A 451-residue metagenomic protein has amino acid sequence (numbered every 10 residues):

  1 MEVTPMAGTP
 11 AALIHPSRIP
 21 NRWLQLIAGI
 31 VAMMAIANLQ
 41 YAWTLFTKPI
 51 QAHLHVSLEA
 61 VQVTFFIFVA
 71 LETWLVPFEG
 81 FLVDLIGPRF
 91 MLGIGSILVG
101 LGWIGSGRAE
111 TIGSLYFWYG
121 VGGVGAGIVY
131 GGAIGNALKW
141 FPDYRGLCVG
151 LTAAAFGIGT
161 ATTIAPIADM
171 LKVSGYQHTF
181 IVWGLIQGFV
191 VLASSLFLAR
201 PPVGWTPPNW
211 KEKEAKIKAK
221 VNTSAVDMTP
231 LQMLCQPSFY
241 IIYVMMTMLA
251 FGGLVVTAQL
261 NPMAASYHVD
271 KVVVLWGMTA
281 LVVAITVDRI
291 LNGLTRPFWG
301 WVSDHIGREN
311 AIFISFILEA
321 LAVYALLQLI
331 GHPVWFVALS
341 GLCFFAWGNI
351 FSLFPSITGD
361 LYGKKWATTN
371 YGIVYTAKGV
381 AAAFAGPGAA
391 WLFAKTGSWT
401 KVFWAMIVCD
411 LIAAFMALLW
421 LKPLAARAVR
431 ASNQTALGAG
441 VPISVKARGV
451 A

Functional and structural regions predicted by a protein language model:
Y41, V69-P77, A161, R289-P297 (+2 more regions): Residue-level signature of mid-helix packing/kink "hotspots" within the transmembrane helices of 12-pass Major
W43-K48, L231-W299, A385: Extracytoplasmic gate region of multi-pass secondary transporters
I50, I128-F141, V149, N349-Y362: Intracellular juxtamembrane helix-capping segments at the cytosolic ends of symmetry-related transmembrane helices
I50-Q51, L82-V83, T162, P166-S174 (+3 more regions): Interfacial helix-cap and linker-helix signal at transmembrane-aqueous boundaries of multi-pass secondary transporters
W74-I112, S303-E309: Conserved MFS/SLC helix-loop-helix module at the cytosolic interface between two early adjacent transmembrane helices
G102, G113-V121, V334-L342: Paired small-residue
F156-V203: Helix-loop-helix hairpin linking two adjacent transmembrane segments in secondary transporters
T279-I357: C-terminal transmembrane helical hairpin of 12-TM major facilitator-type secondary transporters
